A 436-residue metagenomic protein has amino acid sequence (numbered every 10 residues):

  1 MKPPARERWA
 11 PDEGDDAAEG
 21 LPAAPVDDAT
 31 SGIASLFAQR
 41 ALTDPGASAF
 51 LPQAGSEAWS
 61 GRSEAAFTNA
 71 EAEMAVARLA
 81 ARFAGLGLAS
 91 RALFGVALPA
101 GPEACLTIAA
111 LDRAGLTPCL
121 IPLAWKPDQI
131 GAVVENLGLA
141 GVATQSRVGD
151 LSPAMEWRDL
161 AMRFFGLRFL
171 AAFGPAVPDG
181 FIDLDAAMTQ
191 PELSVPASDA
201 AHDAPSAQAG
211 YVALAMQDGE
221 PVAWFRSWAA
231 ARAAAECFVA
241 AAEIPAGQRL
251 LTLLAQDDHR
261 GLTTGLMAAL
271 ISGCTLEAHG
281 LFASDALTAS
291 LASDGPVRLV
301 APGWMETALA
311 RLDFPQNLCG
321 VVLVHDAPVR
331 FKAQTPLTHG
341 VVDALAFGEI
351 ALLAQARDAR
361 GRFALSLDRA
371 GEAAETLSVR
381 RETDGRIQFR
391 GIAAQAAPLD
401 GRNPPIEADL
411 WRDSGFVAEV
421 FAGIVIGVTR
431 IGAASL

Functional and structural regions predicted by a protein language model:
K2-A5, L116-P191, A289-C319, V329-A333: Structural core segment of the AMP-binding/adenylate-forming
W9, L36-F67, A207-V222: AMP-dependent adenylate-forming
P25, A29, F50-G87, G95-G101 (+3 more regions): Conserved AMP-binding/adenylate-forming core of the ANL superfamily
T30, P45-S48, A172, V177-P178 (+7 more regions): Conserved pre-ATP/AMP-binding loop-to-beta segment of ANL
L98-I108, A124-D128, L253-I271: Conserved coil-to-alpha-helix start sites within the AMP-binding
T117, N136-Q145, Q208-L214, G219-A308 (+2 more regions): AMP-binding/adenylate-forming
F173-A197, H202, R298-V300, W304-R381 (+2 more regions): Gly/Ser/Thr-rich phosphate-binding loop
T376-L436: Conserved ATP/PPi-binding loop(s) of AMP-dependent carboxylate-activating enzymes
